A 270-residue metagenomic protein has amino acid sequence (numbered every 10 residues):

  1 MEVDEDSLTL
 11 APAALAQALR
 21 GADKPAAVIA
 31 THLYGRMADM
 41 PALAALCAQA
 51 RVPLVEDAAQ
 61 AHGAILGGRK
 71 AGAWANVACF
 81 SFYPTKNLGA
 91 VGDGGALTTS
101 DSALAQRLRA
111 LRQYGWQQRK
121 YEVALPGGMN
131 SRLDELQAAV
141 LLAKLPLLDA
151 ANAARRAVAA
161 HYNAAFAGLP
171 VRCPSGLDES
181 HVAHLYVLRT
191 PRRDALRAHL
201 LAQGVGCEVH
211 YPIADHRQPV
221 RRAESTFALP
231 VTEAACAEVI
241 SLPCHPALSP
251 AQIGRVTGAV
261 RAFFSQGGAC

Functional and structural regions predicted by a protein language model:
M1-T9, E208: Short beta-strand->loop structural element characteristic of the AMP-binding/adenylate-forming
E2, L97, L188: Conserved SAM-binding loop
V3, A59-Q60, Y83, D93 (+2 more regions): Histidine-centered beta-alpha loop that forms part of the nucleotide-sugar donor binding/catalytic region in diverse
D6-A90, T98, S241: Active-site phosphate-binding strand-loop segment of PLP-dependent enzymes
A13-Q17, A27-T31, R36, M40-A42 (+2 more regions): PLP-dependent aminotransferase class I/II
S81, G95-D101, L142: Short beta-strand-to-turn element immediately C-terminal to the catalytic PLP-Schiff-base lysine in fold type I
N87, G94, L185: Conserved beta-strand and immediately adjacent loop positions that scaffold enzyme active sites
